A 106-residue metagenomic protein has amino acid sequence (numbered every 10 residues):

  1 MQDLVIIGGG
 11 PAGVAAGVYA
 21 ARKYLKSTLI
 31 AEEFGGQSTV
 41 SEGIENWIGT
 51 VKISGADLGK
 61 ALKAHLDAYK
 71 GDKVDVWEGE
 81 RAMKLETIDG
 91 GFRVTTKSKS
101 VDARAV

Functional and structural regions predicted by a protein language model:
M1-A12: Beta1/beta-strand and adjacent pyrophosphate-binding region of the FAD-binding site in flavoprotein oxidoreductases
M1-Q2, T95-A105: Core beta-strand elements of the Rossmann-like FAD/NAD(P) dinucleotide-binding domain in flavoenzyme oxidoreductases
V5-I7, A21-V40: Glycine-rich FAD pyrophosphate-binding loop
T39-S100: N-terminal Rossmann-like dinucleotide/flavin-binding domain of flavoprotein oxidoreductases that bind FAD/FMN
